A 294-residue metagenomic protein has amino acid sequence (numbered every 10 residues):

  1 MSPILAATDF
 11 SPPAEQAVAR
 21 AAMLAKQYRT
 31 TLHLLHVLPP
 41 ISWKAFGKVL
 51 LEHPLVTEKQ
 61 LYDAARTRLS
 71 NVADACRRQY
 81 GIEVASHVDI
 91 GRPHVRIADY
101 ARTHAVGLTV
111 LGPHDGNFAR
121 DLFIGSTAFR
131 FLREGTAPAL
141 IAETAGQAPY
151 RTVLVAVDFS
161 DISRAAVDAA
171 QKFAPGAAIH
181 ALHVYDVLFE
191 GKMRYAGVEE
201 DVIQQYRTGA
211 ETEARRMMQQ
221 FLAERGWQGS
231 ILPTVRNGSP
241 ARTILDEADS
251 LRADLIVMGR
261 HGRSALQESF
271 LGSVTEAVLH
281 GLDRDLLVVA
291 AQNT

Functional and structural regions predicted by a protein language model:
M1-H53, T152-D201, G281: Small/aliphatic-rich secondary-structure junction motif
R20, S42, V56-K59, T67 (+3 more regions): Structural beta-alpha unit
L35, A85-D89, L140, H180-L182 (+2 more regions): General small-molecule cofactor/ligand-binding pocket signal
H53-T67, E200-E213: A short acidic, glycine-rich active-site loop that binds or catalyzes chemistry on phosphate/adenosine moieties
L108-R130, P149-Y150, L255-G281: Glycine-rich, Arg-bearing micro-motifs that act as flexible, cationic patches
P113, L140-V167, D186-A223, W227-G229 (+2 more regions): Conserved N-terminal glycine/acidic-rich loop preference
S126-A145: Short, structured interface segments
V235, R242-S250, R260-T294: Protein-protein interaction modules outside structured cores
